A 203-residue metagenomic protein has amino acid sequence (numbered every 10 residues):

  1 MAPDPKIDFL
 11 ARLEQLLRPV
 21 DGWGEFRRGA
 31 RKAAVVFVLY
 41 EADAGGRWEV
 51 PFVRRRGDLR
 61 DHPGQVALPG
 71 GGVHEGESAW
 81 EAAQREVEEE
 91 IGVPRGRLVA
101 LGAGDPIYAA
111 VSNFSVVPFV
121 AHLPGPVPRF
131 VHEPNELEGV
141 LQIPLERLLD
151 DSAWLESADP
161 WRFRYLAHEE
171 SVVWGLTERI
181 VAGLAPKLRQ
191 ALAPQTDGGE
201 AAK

Functional and structural regions predicted by a protein language model:
M1-A67, G71-P126, E146, W154 (+1 more regions): N-terminal leader/linker segments that precede catalytic domains of diphosphate-processing enzymes
V131-P160: Amphipathic alpha-helical blocks and their helix-capping loop/short-beta junctions
